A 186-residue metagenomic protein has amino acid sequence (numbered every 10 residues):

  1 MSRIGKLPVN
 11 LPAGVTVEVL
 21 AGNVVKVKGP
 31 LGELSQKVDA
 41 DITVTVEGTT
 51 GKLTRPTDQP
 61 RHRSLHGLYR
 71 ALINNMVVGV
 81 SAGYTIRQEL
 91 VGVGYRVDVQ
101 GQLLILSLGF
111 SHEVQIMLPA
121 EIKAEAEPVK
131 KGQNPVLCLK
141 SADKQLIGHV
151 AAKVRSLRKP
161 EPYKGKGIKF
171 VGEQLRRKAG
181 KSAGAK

Functional and structural regions predicted by a protein language model:
S2-H66, R70-K186: N-terminal intrinsically disordered, cationic/polar leader segments that include organellar targeting peptides
